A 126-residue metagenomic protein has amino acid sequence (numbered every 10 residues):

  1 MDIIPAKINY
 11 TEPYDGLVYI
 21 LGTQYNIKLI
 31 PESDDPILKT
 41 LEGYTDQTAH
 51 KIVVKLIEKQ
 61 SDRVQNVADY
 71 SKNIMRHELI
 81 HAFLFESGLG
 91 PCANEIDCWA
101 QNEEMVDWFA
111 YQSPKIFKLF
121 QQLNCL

Functional and structural regions predicted by a protein language model:
D2-D15: Short acidic, Pro/Gly- and aromatic-enriched capping/linker segments at domain boundaries
D15-S71, F85-E86, G90, E95-Q112: Active-site scaffold of zinc-dependent metalloenzymes
N73-F85: Active-site recognition of the HExxH zinc-binding catalytic motif
K115: Flexible, glycine-rich phosphate/dinucleotide-binding loops and adjacent beta-alpha linkers at cofactor/substrate
Q121-L126: Long, well-structured alpha-helical subdomains associated with metal-dependent extracellular/ecto-lumenal hydrolases
